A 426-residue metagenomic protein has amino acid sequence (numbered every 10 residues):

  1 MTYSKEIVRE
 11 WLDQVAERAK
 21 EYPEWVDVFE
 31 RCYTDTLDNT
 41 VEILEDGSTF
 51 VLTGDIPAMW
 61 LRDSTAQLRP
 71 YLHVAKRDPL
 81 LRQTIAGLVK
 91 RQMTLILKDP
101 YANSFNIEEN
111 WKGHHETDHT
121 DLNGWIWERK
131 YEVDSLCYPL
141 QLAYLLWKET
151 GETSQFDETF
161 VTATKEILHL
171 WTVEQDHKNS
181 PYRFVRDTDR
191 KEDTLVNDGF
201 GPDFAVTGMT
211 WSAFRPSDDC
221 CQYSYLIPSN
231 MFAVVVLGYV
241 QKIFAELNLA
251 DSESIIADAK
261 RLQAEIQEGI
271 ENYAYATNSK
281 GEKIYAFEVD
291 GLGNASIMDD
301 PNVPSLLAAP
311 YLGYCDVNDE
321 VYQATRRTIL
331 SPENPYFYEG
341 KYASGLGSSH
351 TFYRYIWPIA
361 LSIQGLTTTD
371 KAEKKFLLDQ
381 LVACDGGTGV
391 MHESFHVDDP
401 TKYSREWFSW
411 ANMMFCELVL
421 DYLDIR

Functional and structural regions predicted by a protein language model:
M1-R62: Low-complexity, Ser/Thr/Pro/Gly-enriched N-terminal "stalk/linker" regions
I7-E21, A66-P79, Y138-T153, M231-D251 (+3 more regions): Well-ordered alpha-helical scaffold segments within catalytic/enzyme domains
V28, C32, P79-L95, E152-T172 (+4 more regions): Extended, well-ordered alpha-helical scaffold segments
T36-D46, N110-D118, D203-R215, Y336 (+1 more regions): Active-site-adjacent bridging/hinge elements
V51-A58, N123-K130, D134, E158 (+4 more regions): Short, solvent-exposed segments of well-ordered alpha helices
P57-I85, V89-K191, S409-I425: Aromatic-rich carbohydrate-recognition surfaces in CAZymes
L61, L97-Y101, E108, L168-V234 (+2 more regions): Extended ligand-binding clefts on enzyme/binding-domain cores
H119-G124, R129-E132, S296-D316, R354-R426: C-terminal capping/lid segments that line or modulate ligand- or cofactor-binding pockets
